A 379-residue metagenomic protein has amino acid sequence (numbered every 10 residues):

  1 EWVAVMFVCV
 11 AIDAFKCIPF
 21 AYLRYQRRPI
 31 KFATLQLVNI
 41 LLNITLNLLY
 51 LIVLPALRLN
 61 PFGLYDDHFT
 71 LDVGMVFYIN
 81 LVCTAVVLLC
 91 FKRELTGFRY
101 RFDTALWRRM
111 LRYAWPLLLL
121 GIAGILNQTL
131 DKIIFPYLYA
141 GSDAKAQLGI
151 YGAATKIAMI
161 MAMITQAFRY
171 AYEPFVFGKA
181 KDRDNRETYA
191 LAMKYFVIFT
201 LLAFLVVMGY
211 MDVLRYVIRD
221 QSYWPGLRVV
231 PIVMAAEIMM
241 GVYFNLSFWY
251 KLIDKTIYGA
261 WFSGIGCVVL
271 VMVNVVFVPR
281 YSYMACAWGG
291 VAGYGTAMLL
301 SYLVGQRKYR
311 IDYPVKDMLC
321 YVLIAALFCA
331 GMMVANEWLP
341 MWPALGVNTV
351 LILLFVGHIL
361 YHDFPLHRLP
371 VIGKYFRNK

Functional and structural regions predicted by a protein language model:
E1, L54-L64, F204-Q221, R280: Short membrane-interface helical motifs at transmembrane helix boundaries in multi-pass membrane transporters
A4, A33-L95, L120, T155 (+3 more regions): Hydrophobic alpha-helical transmembrane segments
I12-Q36, L95-F98, M234-I265, R307: Membrane-interface junctions at transmembrane-helix termini in multi-pass inner-membrane proteins
Q26, F69-T70, S142, K179 (+2 more regions): Helix-loop interface residues and adjacent transmembrane-helix termini in multi-pass membrane transporters, primarily
N39, N43, M75-F91, L95 (+3 more regions): Transmembrane helical elements of multi-pass membrane transporters/channels
L57-M75, V87-Q128, A171, F175-E187 (+2 more regions): Interhelical loop/hinge segments that connect adjacent transmembrane helices in multipass membrane
I150-S263: Specific pore-lining/lateral-gate transmembrane helices of multi-pass inner-membrane transport and insertion machines
M333-K379: Membrane-proximal transmembrane or re-entrant/amphipathic helices at the cytosolic face
